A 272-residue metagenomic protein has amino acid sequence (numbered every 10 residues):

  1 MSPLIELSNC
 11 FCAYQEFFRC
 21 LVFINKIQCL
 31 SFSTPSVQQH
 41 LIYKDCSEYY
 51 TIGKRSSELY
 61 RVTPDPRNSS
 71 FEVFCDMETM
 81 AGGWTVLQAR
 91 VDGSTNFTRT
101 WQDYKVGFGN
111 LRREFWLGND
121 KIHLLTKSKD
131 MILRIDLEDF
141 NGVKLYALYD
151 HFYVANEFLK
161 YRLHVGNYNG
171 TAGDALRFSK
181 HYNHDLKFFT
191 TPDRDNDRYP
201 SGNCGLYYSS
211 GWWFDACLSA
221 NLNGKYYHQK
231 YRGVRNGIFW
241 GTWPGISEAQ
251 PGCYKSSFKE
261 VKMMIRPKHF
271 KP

Functional and structural regions predicted by a protein language model:
M1-P272: Mature extracellular or lumenal effector domains of secreted proteins and single-pass membrane receptors/adhesion
